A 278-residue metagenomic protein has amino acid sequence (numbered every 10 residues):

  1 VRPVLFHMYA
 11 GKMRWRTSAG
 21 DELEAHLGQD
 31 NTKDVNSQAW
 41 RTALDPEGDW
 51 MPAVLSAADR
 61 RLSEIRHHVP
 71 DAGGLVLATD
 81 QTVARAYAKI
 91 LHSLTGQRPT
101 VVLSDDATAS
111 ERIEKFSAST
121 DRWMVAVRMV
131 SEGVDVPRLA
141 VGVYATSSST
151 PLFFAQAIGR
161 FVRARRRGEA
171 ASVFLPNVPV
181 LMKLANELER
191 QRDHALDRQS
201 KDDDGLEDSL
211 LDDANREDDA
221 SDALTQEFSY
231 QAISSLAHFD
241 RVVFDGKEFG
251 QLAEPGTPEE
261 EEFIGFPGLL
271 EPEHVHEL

Functional and structural regions predicted by a protein language model:
V1-D71: Interdomain helical connector at the RecA1-RecA2 junction of SF1/SF2 helicase-like NTPases
L44-P46, R61, V180-L278: Long, largely alpha-helical accessory region at the distal end of helicase-like NTP-driven motors
W50-R60, V83, E111-K115, M129: Well-ordered alpha-helical segments embedded in enzymatic catalytic cores
A57-I65, I90, K115, E132 (+1 more regions): A generic secondary-structure signal
H67-G73, L94-R98, P137-V141: Short, surface-exposed connector motifs at secondary-structure boundaries
G73-L75, W123: Residue-level preference for the first positions of well-ordered beta-strands
A78-L103: Conserved helicase motor "Helicase C" RecA-like lobe of SF1/SF2 P-loop NTPases
R98-D208: Conserved RecA-like P-loop NTPase helicase motor core
